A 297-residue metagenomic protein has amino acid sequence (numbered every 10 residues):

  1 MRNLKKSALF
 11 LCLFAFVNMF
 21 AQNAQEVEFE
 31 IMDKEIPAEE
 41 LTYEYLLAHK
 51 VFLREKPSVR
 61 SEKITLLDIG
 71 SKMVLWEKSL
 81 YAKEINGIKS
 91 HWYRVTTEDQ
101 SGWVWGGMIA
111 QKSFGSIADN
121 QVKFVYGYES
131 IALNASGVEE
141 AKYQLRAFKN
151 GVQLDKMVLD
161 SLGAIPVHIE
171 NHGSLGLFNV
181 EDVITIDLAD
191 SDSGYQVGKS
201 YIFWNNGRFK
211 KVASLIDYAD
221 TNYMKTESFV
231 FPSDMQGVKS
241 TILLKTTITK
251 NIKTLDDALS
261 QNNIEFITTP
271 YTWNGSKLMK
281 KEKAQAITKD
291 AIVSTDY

Functional and structural regions predicted by a protein language model:
M1-V27: Bacterial Sec-dependent N-terminal signal peptides
N23-E39, G87-I131, V197-D220: Boundary regions of SH3-family modules and the immediately adjacent low-complexity/disordered segments in eukaryotic
A24-N86: Beta-loop motif signature
E26-M32, Q111-I169, A284-Q285, D290-Y297: Terminal domain-start segments
A48-F52, K78-S79, E129, L244-K253: Generic short beta-strand segments
L53, E140-K149, K199-I202, I248-K250 (+1 more regions): Hydrophobic beta-strand positions in blades of beta-propellers and related beta-sheet-rich domains
N86-I88, N134-A141, S193-V197, Q261-E265: Short, solvent-exposed loop/turn segments at conserved positions within beta-propeller repeat blades
N171-F178, D187-S191, V197-K199, K210-Y297: Short aromatic loop motif centered on NTY/YTY
